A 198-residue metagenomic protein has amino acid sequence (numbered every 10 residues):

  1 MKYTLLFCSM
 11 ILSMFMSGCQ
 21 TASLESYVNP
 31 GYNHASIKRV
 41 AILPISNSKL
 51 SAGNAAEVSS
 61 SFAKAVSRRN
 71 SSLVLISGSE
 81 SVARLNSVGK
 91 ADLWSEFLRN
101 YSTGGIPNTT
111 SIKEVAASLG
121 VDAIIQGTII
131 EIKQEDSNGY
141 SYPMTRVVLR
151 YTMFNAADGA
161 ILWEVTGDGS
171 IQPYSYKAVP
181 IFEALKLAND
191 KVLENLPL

Functional and structural regions predicted by a protein language model:
M1-F7: Bacterial N-terminal signal peptides that target proteins for export
C19-R39, K113-L119, T128-Q134, S141-L198: C-terminal/domain-edge helix-coil "capping" segments
P44-G120, Q126-T128, E164, K191 (+1 more regions): N-terminal segment of the mature soluble domain
K49-L50, I132-D136: Short, solvent-exposed loop/turn segments at secondary-structure junctions
A52, G139-Y142: Short, solvent-exposed beta-strand/turn "edge" segments of beta-rich domains on protein surfaces
S87-V88, D136-N138: Short, conserved acidic/polar surface loops in the N-terminal third of protein domains
